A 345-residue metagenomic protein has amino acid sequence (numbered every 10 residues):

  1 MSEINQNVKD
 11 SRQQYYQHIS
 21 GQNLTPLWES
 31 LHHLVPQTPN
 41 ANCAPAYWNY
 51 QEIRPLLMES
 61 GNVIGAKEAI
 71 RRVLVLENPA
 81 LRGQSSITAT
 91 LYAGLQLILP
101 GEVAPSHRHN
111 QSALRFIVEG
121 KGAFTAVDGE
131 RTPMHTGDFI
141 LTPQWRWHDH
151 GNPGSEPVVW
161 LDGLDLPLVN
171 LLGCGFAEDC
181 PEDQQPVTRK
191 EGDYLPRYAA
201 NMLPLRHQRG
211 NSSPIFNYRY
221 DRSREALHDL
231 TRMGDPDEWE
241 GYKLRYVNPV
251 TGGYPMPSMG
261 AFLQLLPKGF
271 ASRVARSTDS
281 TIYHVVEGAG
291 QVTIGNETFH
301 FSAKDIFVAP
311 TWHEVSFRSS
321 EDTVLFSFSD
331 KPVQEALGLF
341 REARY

Functional and structural regions predicted by a protein language model:
M1-T88, Q185-S258, F262: A short, N-terminal "cap"/entry segment at the start of jelly-roll beta-barrel domains of the cupin/DSBH fold
S2-Y15, P153-F216, S319-Y345: Double-stranded beta-helix
Y47-Y50, G94, L161: Activation on folded, globular domain regions of eukaryotic proteins
L81-Y92, L99-A113, G129, T251-G260 (+1 more regions): A short beta-loop-beta micro-motif enriched in histidine and acidic residues
L99-T136, T142-R146, A275-A303: A short beta-strand-loop-beta hairpin characteristic of the jelly-roll/cupin
V127, P133-G154, W160-D165, I294 (+2 more regions): Conserved metal-binding segment of the jelly-roll/cupin
G241, S258-A261, D279-S280, E287-A289 (+3 more regions): Active-site lining segments that contact anionic ligands and/or coordinate catalytic metals
V250-G252, M259-L265, A275-T278, G288 (+2 more regions): C-terminal structured domain segments across diverse proteins
